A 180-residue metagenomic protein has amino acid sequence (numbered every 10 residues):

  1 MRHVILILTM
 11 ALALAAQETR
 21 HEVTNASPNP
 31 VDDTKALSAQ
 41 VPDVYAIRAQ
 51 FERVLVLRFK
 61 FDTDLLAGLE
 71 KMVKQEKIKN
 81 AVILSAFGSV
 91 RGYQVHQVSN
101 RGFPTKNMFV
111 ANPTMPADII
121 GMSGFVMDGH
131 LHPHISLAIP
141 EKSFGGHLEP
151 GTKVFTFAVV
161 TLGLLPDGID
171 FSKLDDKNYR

Functional and structural regions predicted by a protein language model:
M1-V4: Positively charged n-region of N-terminal signal peptides that target proteins for export
L8-T9, P140: A ubiquitous, low-specificity "background" feature that marks scattered single residues across proteins without
T9-A16: Hydrophobic h-region of N-terminal signal peptides that target proteins for export in Gram-negative bacteria
E18-V56, T63, A67-E76, A81-S85 (+2 more regions): N-terminal intrinsically disordered, cationic/polar leader segments that include organellar targeting peptides
